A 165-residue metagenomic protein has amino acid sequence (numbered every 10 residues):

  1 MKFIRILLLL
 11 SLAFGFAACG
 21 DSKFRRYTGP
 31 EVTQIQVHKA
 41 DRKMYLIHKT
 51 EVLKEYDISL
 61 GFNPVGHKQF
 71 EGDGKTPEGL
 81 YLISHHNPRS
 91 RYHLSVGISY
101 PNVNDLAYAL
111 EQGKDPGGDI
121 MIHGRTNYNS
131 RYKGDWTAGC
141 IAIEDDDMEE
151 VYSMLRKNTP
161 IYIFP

Functional and structural regions predicted by a protein language model:
K2-L9: Sec-dependent signal peptide recognition, specifically the positively charged N-region followed immediately by
G15-A18: C-terminal motif of bacterial Sec signal peptides marking the signal peptidase cleavage site
G20-S22: Bacterial signal peptide processing site
F24, P30, L80, H85-P165: Exported/periplasmic cell-wall-interacting domains
T28-P30, V37-K39, E51, T76 (+1 more regions): Short, surface-exposed loop/turn motifs at beta-strand boundaries within globular domains
I35-G66: Post-signal-peptide N-terminal segment of Sec-exported extracytoplasmic proteins
D57, K68, K75, I120 (+1 more regions): Short glycine- and Lys/Arg-enriched binding-loop motifs that mark or flank ligand-binding interfaces
G66-I83: Short, surface-exposed secondary-structure junctions/capping segments
